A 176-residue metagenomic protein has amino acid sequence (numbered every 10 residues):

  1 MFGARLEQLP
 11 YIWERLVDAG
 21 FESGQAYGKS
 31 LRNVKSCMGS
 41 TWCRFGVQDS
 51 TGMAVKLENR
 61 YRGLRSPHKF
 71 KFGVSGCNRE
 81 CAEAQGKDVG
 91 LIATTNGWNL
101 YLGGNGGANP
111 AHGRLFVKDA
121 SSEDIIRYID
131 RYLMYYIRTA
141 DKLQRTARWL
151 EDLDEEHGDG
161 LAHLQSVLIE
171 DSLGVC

Functional and structural regions predicted by a protein language model:
F2-T95: Small-residue-enriched alpha-helical segments and adjacent helix-cap loops that form tight helix-helix packing
R5, L9, G46-S50, A54 (+5 more regions): Generic structural signal for well-ordered, non-membrane alpha-helical segments in soluble metabolic enzymes
R5-Q8, I12-R15, G20, E151-C176: Terminal amphipathic helices with adjacent charged low-complexity linkers/tails
P10, E14, V55, N59 (+3 more regions): A broad, structural surface signal
V17, F21, R62-S66, D130-K142 (+2 more regions): Generic secondary-structure signature for well-ordered alpha-helical cores
A26-Y27, P67-K71, R138-D152, H163 (+1 more regions): Flexible, glycine/charged-enriched surface loops at secondary-structure junctions
N33-V34, V74-R79, A147-L161: A glycine-rich phosphate-binding loop feature that marks nucleotide/adenosyl-phosphate handling sites
K71, G76, E80, Q85-Q144 (+1 more regions): Mobile "lid/hinge" segments at catalytic clefts and subdomain interfaces of large enzymes
